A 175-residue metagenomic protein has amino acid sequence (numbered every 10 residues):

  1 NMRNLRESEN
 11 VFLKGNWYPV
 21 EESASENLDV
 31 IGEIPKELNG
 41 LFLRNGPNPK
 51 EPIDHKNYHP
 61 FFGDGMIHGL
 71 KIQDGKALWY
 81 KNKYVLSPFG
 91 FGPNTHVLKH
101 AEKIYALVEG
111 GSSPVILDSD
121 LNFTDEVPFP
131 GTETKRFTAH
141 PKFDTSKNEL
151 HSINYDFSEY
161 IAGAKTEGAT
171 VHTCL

Functional and structural regions predicted by a protein language model:
M2-T95: N-terminal regions that are enriched for targeting/export leaders and immediately downstream pro/stem segments
V85-L175: Well-ordered mid-protein domain cores that form the structural environment of catalytic cofactors
